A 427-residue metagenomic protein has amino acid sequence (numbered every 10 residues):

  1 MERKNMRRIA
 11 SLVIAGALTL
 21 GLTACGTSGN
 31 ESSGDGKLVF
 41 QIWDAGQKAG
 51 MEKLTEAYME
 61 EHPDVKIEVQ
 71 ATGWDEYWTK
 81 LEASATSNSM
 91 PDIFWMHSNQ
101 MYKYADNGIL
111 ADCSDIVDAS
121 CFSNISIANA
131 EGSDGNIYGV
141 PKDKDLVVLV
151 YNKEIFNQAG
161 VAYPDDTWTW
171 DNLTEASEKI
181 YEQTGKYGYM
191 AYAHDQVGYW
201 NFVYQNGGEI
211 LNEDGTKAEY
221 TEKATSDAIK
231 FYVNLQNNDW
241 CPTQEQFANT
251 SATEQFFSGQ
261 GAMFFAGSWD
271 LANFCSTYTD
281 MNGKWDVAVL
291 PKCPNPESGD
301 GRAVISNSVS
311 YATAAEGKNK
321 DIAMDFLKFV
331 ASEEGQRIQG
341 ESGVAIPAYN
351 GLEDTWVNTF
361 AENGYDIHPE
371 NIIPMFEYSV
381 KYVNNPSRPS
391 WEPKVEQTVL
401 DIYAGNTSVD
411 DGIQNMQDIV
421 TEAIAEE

Functional and structural regions predicted by a protein language model:
E2, R7-A15, L22-K103, I109 (+11 more regions): Conserved N-terminal structural module of periplasmic/extracytoplasmic solute-binding proteins
E60-E61, K66, A159, K230 (+2 more regions): Extracytoplasmic/periplasmic substrate-recognition and gating elements
A71-K80, N99, W168-T174, Q244-S258: Short helix-initiation/N-cap motifs at beta->coil->alpha
A85-M96, G185-K186, S258-A266: Alpha-to-beta junction loops
H97-V148, T174, E182, N201 (+3 more regions): Hinge/lid segment of periplasmic solute-binding proteins
Y102-I109, I127-P164, A191-D214, D300 (+3 more regions): Periplasmic solute-binding protein
A128-A130, A288, E341-P393, Q397 (+1 more regions): Long, aromatic- and glycine/proline-rich binding clefts that accommodate carbohydrate-like moieties
S177-K179, K217-E245: Glycine-centered hinge/linker elements that transmit conformational signals in sensory and ligand-binding systems
